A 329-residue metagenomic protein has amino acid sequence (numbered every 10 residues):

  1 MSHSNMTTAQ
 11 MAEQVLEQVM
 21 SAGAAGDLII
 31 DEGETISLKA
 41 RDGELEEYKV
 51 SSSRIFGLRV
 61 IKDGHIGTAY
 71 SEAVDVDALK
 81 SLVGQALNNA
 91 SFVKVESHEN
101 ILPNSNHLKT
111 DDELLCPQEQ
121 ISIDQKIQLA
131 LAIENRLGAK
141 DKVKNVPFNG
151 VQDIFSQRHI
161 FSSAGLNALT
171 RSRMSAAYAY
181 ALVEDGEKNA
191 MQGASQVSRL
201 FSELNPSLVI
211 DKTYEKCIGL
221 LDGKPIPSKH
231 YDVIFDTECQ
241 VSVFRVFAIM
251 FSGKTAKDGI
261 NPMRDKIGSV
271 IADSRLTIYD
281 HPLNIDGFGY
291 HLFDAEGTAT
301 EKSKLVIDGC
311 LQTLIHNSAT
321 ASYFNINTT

Functional and structural regions predicted by a protein language model:
M1-E301, I307-C310: Active-site bordering "gate/hinge" segments that shape substrate access to catalytic or cofactor-binding pockets
I307-T329: C-terminal, non-catalytic macromolecule-binding modules
